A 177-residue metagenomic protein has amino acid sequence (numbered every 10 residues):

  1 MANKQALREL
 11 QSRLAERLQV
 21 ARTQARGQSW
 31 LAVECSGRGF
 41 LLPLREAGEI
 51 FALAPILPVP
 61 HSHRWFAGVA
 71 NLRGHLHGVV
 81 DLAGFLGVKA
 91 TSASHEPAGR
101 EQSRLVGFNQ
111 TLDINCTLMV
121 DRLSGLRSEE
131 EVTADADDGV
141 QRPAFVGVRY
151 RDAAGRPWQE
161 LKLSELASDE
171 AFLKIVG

Functional and structural regions predicted by a protein language model:
M1-G177: An acidic, low-aromatic, low-complexity terminal/linker signal
